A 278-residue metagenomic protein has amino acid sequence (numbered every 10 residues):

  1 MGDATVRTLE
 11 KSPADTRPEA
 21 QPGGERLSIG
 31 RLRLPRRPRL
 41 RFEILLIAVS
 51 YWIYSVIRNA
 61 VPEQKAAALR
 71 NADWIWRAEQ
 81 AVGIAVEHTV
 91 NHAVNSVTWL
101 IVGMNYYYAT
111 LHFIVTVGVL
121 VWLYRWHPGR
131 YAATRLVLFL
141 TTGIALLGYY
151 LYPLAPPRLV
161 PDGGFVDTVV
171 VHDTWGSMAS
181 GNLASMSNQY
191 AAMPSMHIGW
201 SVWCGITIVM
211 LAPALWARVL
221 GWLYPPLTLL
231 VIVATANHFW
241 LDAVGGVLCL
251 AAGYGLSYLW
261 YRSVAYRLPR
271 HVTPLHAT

Functional and structural regions predicted by a protein language model:
G2-I114: N-terminal transmembrane-helix/juxtamembrane module of multi-pass inner/ER membrane proteins
P38, F42, L46, A132-V137 (+2 more regions): Alpha-helical transmembrane segments of integral membrane proteins
E43-S55, F113, V117, L138 (+4 more regions): Alpha-helical transmembrane spans of integral membrane proteins, capturing the lipid-embedded, hydrophobic core of TM
W52-V56, T142-Y150, L223-A234: Aromatic-anchored segments of alpha-helical transmembrane domains
R58, K65-R77, V86, Y124-A217 (+1 more regions): Membrane-interface loops
Y106-L123, H197-G205: Hydrophobic alpha-helical transmembrane segments
L154-G163, N188-M193, L227-G253: Interfacial helix-loop-helix junctions of multi-pass membrane proteins
T235-T278: C-terminal membrane module of polytopic membrane proteins
